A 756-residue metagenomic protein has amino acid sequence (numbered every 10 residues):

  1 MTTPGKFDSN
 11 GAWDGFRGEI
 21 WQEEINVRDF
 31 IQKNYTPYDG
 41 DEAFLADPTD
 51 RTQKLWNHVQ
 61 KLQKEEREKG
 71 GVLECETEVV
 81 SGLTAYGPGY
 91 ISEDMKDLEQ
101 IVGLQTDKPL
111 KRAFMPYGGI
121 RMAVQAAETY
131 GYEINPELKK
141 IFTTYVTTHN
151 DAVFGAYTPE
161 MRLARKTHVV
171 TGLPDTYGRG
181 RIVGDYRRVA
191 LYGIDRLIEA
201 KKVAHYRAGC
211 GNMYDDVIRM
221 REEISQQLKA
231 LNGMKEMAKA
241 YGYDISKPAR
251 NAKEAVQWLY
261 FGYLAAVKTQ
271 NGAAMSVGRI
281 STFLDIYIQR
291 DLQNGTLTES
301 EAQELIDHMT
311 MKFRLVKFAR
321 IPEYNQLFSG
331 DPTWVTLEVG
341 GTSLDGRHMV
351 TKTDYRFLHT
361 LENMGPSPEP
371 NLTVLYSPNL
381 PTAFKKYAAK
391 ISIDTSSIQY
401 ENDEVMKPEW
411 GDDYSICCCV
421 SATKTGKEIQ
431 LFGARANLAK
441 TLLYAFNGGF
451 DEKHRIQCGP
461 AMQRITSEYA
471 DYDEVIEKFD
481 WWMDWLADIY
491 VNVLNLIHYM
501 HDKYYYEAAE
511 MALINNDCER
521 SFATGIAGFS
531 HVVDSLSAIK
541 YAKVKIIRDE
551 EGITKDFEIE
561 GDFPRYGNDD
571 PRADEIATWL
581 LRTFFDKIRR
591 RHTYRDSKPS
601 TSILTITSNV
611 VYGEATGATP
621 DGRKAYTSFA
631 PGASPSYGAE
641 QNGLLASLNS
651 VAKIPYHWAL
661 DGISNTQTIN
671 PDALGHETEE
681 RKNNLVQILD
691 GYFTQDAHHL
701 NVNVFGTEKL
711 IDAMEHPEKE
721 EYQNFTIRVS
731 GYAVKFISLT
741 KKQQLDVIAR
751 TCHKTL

Functional and structural regions predicted by a protein language model:
T2-L756: Conserved catalytic cores of very large enzyme subunits
